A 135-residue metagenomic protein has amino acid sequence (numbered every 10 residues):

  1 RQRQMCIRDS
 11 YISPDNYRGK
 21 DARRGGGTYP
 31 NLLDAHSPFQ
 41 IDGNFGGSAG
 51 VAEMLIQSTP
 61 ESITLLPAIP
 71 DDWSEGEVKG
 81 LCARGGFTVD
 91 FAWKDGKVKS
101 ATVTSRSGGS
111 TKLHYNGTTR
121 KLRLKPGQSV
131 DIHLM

Functional and structural regions predicted by a protein language model:
R1-I7: Short, small-residue-biased leader/transition segments that mark boundaries at the very start of proteins
Q4, R18-G25: Catalytic cores of carbohydrate-active enzymes
R8-D9, P30, S48, A52: Generic hydrophobic alpha-helical scaffold/packing signal
R8-G19: Long, well-ordered core segments of solenoidal/helical folds
N16, T28-N31, N44: Asparagine-centered polar/low-complexity signal
R23-S37: Acidic/His metal-coordination segments adjacent to aromatic residues that form catalytic metal sites in metalloenzymes
A35-G117: Carbohydrate-active enzyme catalytic cores, enriched for enzymes that act on polyanionic acidic polysaccharides
L113, R120-M135: C-terminal beta-strand-rich structural cap/linker in extracellular carbohydrate-active enzymes
